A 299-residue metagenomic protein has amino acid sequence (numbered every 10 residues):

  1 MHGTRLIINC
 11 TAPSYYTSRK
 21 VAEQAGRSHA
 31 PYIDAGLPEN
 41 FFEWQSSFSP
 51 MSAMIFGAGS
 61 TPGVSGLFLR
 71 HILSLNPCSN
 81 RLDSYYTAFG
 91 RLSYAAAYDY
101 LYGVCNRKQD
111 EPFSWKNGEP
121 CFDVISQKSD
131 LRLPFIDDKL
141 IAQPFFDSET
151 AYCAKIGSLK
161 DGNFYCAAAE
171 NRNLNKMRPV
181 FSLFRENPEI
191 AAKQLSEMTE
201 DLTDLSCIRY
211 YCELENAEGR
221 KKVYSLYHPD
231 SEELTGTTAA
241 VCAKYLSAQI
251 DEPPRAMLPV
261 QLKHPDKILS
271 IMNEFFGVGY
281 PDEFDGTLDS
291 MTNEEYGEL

Functional and structural regions predicted by a protein language model:
T4-C10, A25, Y32-D34: N-terminal Rossmann-like NAD(P) cofactor-binding module of classical short-chain dehydrogenase/reductase
A12, L37-P38, G59: Short, ordered loop/turn segments at secondary-structure junctions
Y15-T17, G63: Short glycine-rich, flexible loops that bind phosphorylated cofactors or substrates
T17-S18, A30, A35-M54: Rossmann-fold NAD(P)-binding glycine/threonine-rich loop
V21-A25, S47-S49, M272: A generic structural signal for well-ordered alpha-helical segments
D34-A35, M54-F56, S84, F164: General beta-strand structural signal in soluble alpha/beta enzymes
F56-L73: Short alpha-helices
S74-L299: C-terminal catalytic/substrate-binding lobe primarily of soluble NAD(P)-dependent oxidoreductases
